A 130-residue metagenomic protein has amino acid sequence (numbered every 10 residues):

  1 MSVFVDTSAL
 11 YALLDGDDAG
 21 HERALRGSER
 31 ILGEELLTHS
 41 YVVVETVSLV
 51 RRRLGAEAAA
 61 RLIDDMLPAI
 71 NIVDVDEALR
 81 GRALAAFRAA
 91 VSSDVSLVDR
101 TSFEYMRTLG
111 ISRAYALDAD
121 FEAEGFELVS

Functional and structural regions predicted by a protein language model:
M1-T38, R51-D64: Short, well-structured N-terminal submotif of metal-dependent ribonuclease cores
V3-D6, V95-S96, D118, S130: Histidine- and aromatic-rich ligand-binding microenvironments
L10, V43, R80, F121-E122: A generic structural signal for short hydrophobic patches within well-formed alpha-helices
D15-E22, V75-G81, S130: Acidic-glycine-rich active-site phosphate/pyrophosphate-binding loop
S40-Y41, D99, D118-A119: Short secondary-structure boundary segments
T46, D64-M66, V73-D76, L84 (+2 more regions): Short acidic, glycine/proline-enriched helix-loop-strand junctions
N71-A114: Active-site neighborhoods of divalent-metal-dependent phosphate/nucleic-acid chemistry enzymes
